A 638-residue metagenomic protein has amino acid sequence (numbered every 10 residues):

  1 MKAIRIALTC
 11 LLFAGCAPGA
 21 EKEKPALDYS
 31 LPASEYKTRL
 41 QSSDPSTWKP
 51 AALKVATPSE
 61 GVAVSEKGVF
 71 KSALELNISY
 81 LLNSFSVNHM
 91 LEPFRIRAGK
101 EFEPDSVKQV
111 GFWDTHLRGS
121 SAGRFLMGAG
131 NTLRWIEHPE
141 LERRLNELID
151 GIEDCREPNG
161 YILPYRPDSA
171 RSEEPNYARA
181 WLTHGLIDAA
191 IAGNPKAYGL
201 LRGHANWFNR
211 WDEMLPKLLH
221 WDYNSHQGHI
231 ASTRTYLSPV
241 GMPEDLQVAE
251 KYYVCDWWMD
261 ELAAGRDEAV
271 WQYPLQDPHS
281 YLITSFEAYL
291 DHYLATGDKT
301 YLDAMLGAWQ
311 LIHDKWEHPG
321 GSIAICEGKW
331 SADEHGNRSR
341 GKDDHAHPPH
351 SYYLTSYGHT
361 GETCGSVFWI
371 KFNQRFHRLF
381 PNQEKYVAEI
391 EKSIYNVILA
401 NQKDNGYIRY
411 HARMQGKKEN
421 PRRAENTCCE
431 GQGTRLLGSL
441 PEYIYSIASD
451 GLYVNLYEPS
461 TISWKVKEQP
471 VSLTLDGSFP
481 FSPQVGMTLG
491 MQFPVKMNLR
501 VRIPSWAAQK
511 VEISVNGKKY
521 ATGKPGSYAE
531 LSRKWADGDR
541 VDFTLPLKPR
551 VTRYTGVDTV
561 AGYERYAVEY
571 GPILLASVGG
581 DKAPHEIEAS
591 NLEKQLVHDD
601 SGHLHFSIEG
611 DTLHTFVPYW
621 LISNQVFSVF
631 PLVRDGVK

Functional and structural regions predicted by a protein language model:
K2-T9: Sec-dependent signal peptide recognition, specifically the positively charged N-region followed immediately by
A14-G15: C-terminal motif of bacterial Sec signal peptides marking the signal peptidase cleavage site
E21-S121, H138-L163, P195-K196, R202 (+1 more regions): Low-complexity, Ser/Thr/Pro/Gly-enriched N-terminal "stalk/linker" regions
K24-L40, M305, V387-L489, K524 (+3 more regions): C-terminal beta-rich recognition modules with glycine/proline-rich loops and embedded aromatic residues
A98-H116, G123, T132-A264, W271: Extended ligand-binding groove/face enriched in aromatic
D114-R134, E174-A190, D222-S238, D277-L294 (+2 more regions): Well-ordered alpha-helical segments within folded domains of soluble proteins
L294-K315, L354-N405: Catalytic-core region of carbohydrate-active enzymes that cleave or remodel glycosidic bonds
P494-V515: Beta-strand-rich binding/interaction modules
